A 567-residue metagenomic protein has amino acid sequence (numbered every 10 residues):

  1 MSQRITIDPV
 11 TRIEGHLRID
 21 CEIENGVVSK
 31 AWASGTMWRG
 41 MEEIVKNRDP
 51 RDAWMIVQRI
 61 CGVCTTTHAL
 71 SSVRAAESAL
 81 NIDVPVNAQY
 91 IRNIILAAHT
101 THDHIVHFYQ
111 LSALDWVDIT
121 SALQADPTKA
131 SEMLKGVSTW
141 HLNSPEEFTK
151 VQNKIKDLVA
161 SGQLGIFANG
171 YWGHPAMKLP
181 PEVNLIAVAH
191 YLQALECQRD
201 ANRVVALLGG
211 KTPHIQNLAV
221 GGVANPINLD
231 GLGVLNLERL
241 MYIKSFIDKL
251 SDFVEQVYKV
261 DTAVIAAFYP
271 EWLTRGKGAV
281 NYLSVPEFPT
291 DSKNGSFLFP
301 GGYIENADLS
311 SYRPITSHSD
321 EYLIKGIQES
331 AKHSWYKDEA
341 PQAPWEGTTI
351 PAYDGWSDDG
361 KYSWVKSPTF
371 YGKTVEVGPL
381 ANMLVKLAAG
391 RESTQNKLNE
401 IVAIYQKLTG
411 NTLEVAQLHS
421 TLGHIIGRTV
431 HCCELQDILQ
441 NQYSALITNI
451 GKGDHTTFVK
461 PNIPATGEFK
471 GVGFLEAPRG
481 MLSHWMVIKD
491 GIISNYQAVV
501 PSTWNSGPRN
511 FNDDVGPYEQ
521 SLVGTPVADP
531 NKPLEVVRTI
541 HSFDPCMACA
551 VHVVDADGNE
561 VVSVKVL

Functional and structural regions predicted by a protein language model:
M1-R479, K489-D490, V500-L567: Active-site bordering "gate/hinge" segments that shape substrate access to catalytic or cofactor-binding pockets
S494: Catalytic-core signal marking the mid-to-C-terminal active-site face
